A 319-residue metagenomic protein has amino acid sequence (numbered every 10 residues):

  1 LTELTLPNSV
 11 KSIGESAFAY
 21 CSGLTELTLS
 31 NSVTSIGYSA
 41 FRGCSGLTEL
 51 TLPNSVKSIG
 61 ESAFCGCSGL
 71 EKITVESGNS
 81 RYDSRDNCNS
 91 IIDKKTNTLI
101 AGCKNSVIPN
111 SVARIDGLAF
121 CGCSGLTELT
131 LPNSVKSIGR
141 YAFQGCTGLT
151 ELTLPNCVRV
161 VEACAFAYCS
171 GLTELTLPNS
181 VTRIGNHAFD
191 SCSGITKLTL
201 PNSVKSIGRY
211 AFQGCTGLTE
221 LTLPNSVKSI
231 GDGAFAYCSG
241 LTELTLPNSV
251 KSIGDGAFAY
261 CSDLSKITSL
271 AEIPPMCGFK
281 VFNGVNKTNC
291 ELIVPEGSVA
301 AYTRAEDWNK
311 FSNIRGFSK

Functional and structural regions predicted by a protein language model:
L1-S12, S22-S35, S45-S58, S68-S90 (+10 more regions): Structural signature of tandem-repeat unit edges
G14-A17, G37-R42, G60-A63, D116-C121 (+7 more regions): Consensus positions within tandem repeat domains that build extended binding/scaffold surfaces
K95, A119, E306-W308: Generic short alpha-helical hydrophobic face used as a protein-protein interaction/packing hotspot
K280-N283, A300-F311: Short, aromatic/basic amphipathic alpha-helical patches
